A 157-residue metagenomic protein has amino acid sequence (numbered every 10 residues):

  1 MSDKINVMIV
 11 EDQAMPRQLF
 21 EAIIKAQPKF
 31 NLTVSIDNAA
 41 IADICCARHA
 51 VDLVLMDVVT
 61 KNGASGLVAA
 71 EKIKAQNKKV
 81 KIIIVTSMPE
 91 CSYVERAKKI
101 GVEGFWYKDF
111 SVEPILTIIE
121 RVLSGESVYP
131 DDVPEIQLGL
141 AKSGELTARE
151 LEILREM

Functional and structural regions predicted by a protein language model:
E11-Q13: Conserved acidic carboxylate
S35-L53: Acidic, metal-coordinating helix/loop segments flanking the phosphotransfer/catalytic sites of two-component signaling
D57-V59, T86: Active-site residues of response regulator receiver
L67-K79: Short amphipathic alpha-helix used as the core "switch/output" element in two-component signaling
K79-P89: A short, hydrophobic beta-strand element within the central beta-sheet of small alpha/beta folds
S92, F110-I119, D132: C-terminal output helix
L138-M157: Helix-turn-helix DNA-binding segment
